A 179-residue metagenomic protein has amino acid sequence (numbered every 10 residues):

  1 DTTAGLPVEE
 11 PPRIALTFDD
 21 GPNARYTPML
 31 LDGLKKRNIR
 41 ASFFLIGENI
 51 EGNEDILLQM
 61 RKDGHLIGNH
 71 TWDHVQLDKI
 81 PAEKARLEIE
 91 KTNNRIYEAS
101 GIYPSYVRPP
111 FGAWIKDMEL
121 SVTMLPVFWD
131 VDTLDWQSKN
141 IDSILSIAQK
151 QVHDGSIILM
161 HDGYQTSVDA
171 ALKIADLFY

Functional and structural regions predicted by a protein language model:
D1-I80, K84-K91, R95-E98, I102-Y103 (+2 more regions): Active-site beta->alpha N-cap acidic-glycine motif
M29, E51, V75-Y179: Catalytic domains of cell-wall/extracellular-matrix polysaccharide-remodeling enzymes, centered on de-N-acetylation
